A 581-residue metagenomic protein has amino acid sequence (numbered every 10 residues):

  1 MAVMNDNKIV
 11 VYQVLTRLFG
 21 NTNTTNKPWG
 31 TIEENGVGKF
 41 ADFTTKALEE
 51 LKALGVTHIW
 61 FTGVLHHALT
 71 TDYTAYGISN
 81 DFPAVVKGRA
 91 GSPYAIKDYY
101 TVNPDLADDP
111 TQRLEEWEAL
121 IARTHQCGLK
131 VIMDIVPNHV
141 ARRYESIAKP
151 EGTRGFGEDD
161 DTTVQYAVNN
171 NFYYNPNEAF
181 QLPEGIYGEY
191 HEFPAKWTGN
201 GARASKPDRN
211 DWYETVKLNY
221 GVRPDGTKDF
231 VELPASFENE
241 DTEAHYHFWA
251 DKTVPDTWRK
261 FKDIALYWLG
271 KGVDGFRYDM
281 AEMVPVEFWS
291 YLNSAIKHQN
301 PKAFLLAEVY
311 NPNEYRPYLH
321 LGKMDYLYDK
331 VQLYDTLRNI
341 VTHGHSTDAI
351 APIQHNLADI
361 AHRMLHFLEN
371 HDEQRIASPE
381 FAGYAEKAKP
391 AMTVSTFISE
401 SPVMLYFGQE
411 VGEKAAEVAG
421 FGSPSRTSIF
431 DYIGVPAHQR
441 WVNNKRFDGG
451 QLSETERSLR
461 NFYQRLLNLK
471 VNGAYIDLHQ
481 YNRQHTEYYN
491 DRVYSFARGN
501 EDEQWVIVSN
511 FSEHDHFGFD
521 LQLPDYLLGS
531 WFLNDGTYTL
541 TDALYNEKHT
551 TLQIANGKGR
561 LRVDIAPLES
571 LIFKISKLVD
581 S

Functional and structural regions predicted by a protein language model:
M1-K130, N138-K149, T153-N170, P176-G188 (+8 more regions): N-terminal structural segment of carbohydrate-active enzymes
V10-Y12, I59-F61, V131-M133, F276 (+3 more regions): Hydrophobic faces of well-ordered beta-strands that scaffold small-molecule active sites in alpha/beta enzyme cores
N21-A41, A95-L114, L218, A235-T257 (+4 more regions): The substrate-binding groove and active-site-proximal loops of carbohydrate-active enzymes, especially glycoside
T22, L69, A84, N311 (+3 more regions): Loop/helix patches that line or flank the sugar-binding groove of alpha-linked glycan CAZymes
V37-L51, T253-L269, A388-M392: Short, acidic/polar
A141-E151, V286-H298, V309-V341, K414-F421: Substrate-binding cleft/loops of secretory-pathway carbohydrate-active enzymes
V216-Y315: Active-site neighborhood of glycoside hydrolase catalytic domains
S512-S581: C-terminal beta-sandwich/jelly-roll accessory domains of carbohydrate-active enzymes
